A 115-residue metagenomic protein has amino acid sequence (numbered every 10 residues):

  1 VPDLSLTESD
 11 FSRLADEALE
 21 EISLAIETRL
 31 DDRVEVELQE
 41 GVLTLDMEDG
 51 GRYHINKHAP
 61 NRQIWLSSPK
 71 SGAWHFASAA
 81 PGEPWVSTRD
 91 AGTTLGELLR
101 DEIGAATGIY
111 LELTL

Functional and structural regions predicted by a protein language model:
P2-L115: N-terminal intrinsically disordered, cationic/polar leader segments that include organellar targeting peptides
